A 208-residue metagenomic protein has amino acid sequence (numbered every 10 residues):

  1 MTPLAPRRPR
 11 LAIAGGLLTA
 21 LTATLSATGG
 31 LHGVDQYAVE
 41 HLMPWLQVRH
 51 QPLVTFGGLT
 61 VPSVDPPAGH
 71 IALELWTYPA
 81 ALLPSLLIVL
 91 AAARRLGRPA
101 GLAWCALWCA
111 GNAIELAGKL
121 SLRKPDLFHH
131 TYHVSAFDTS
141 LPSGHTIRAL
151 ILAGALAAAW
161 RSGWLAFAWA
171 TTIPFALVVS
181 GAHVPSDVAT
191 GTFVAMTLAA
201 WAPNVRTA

Functional and structural regions predicted by a protein language model:
M1-A81, K119-V134: N-terminal transmembrane-helix/juxtamembrane module of multi-pass inner/ER membrane proteins
P3-A5, L90-A103, A157-R161, A208: Membrane-interface helix-boundary motifs at transmembrane edges
R10-G15, P84-A113: Interfacial segments of alpha-helical transmembrane regions
A20-T24, C109-A117, A168-A182: Aromatic-anchored segments of alpha-helical transmembrane domains
H50-Q51, I88, A92, I114 (+4 more regions): Alpha-helical membrane-inserting segments
A80-L87, I147-A153: Core segments of transmembrane alpha-helices that mediate helix-helix packing or line hydrophobic substrate/ligand
R98-T131, V188-A200: Hydrophobic alpha-helical transmembrane segments of integral membrane proteins
T131-A208: Membrane-embedded catalytic cores of phosphoryl/pyrophosphoryl-handling enzymes
